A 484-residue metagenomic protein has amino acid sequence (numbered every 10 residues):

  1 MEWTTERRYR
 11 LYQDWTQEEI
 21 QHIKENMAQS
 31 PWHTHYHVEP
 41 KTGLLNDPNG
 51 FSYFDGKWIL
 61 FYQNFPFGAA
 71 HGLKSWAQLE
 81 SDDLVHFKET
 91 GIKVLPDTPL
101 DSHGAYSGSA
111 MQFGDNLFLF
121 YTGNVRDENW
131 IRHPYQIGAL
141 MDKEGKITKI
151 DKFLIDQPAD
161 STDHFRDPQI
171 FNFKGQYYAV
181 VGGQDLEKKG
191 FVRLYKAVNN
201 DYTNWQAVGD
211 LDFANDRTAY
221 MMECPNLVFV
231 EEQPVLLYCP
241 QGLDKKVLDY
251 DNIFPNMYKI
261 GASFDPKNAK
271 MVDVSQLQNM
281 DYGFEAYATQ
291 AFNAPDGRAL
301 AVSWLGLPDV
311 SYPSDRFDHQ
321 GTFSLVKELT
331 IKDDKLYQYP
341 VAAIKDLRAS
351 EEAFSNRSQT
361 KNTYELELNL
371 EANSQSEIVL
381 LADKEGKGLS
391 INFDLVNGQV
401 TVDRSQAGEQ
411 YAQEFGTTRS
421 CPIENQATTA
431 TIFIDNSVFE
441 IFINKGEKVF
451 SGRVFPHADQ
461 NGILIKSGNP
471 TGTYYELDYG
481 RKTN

Functional and structural regions predicted by a protein language model:
M1-H103, S107, M111-D167, N172-T218 (+4 more regions): Beta-rich carbohydrate-recognition and catalytic domains
W3, I20, K24, M257-N484: Beta-rich accessory regions
